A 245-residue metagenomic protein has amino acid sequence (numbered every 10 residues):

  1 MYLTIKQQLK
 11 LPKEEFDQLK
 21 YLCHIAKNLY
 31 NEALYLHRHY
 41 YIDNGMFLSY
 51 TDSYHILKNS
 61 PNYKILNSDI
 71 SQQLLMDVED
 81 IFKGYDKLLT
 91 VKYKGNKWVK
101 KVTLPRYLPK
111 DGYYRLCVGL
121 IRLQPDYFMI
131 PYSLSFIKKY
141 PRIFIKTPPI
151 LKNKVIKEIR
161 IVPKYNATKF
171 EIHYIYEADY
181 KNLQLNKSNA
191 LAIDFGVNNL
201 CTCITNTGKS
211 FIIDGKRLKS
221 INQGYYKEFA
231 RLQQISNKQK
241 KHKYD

Functional and structural regions predicted by a protein language model:
M1-D245: Nucleic-acid substrate recognition interfaces
